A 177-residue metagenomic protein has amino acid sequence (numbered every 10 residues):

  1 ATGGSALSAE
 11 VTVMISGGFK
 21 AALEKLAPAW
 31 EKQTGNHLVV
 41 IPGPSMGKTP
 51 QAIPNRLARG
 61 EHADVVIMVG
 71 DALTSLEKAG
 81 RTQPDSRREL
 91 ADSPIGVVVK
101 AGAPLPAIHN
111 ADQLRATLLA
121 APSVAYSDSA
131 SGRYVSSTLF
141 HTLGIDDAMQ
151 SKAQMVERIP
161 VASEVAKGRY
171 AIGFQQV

Functional and structural regions predicted by a protein language model:
A1-A6: C-terminal segment of classical bacterial N-terminal signal peptides
L7-P84: Early extracytoplasmic/lumenal segment of secretory-pathway proteins
V13, Q113-R133, F140: Short loop->beta-strand "edge-of-pocket" segments that line small-molecule binding or catalytic clefts across diverse
G17, G70, D128-S129, Q176-V177: Short secondary-structure boundary segments
D64, G80-G96, I108-A116, S123-Y126: A structural signal for short loop-to-beta-strand junctions that line the ligand-binding cleft of periplasmic/secreted
Q83, G102-H109, I145-D147: Short helix-loop capping/hinge motifs at secondary-structure junctions, enriched in acidic/polar residues
D92-A103, V135-T142: Periplasmic solute-binding protein
L139-V177: Ligand-binding pocket segment of bilobal, Venus flytrap-like solute-binding proteins
